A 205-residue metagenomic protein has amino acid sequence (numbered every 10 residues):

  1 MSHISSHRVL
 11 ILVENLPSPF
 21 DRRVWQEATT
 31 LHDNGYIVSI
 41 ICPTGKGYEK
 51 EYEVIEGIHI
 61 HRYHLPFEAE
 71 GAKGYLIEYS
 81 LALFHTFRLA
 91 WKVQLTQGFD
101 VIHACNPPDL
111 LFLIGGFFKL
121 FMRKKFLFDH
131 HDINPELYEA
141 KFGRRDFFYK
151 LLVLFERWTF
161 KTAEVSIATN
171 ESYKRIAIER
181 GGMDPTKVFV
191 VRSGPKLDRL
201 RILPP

Functional and structural regions predicted by a protein language model:
M1-Y48, Y52-I60, S193: N-terminal subdomain of nucleotide-sugar transferases
L16-F20, T96, L110, K124-R145 (+1 more regions): A short, histidine- and acid-enriched strand-loop-helix "catalytic/donor-clamping" loop that lines the nucleotide-sugar
Y48, A82-T86, F99-E136: An aromatic- and histidine-rich active-site surface loop
Y52-E53, K196, R201-P205: A short helix/loop element that forms part of the nucleotide-sugar donor recognition site in Leloir-type
H61-R88, R144: A short, charged, and often flexible helix/loop element on the N-terminal side of the glycosyltransferase catalytic
F87, W91, L110-L113, F117-M122 (+2 more regions): Membrane-proximal helix-turn-helix segments that form the acceptor-binding/catalytic region of lipid-linked
V93-F99: Glycine-rich phosphate-binding loop signature in dinucleotide/nucleotide-binding domains
S172, S193-G194: Carbohydrate-associated surface elements
